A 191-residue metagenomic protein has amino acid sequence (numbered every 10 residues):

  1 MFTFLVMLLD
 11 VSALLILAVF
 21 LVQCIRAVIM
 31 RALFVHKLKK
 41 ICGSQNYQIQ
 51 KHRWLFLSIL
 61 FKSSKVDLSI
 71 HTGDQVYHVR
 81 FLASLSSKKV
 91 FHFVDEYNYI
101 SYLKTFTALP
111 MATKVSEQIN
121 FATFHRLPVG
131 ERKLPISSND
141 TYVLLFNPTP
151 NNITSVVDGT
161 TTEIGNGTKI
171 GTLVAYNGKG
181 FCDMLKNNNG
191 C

Functional and structural regions predicted by a protein language model:
M1-S64, H71-V76, L85-C191: Surface-exposed interaction regions that form or flank ligand-binding interfaces
V79: Conserved beta3 VAIK motif of the Hanks protein kinase fold
L82: A glycine-rich, hydrophobic loop/mini-helix early in the fold
